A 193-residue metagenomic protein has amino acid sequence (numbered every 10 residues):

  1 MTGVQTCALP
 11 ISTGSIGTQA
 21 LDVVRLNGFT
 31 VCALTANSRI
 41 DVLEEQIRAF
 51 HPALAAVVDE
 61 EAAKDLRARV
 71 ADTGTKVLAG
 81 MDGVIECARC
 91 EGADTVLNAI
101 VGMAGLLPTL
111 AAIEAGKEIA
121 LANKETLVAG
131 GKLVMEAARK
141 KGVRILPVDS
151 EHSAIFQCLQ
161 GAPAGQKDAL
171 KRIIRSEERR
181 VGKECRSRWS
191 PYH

Functional and structural regions predicted by a protein language model:
T2-L9, G182-C185, P191-H193: Short, small-residue-biased leader/transition segments that mark boundaries at the very start of proteins
A8-A55: N-terminal Rossmann-like dinucleotide-binding module
T13, I47, V96, G116 (+1 more regions): Residue-level signal for inorganic ion chemistry
A36, V57, V77-G80, L97-N98 (+3 more regions): General beta-strand structural signal in soluble alpha/beta enzymes
H51-A53, T73-T75, A115-E118, K141-V143: A short helix->loop->beta-strand "cap" motif at the edges of active sites that frequently abuts
A79-A112: Beta-loop-alpha module in the N-terminal Rossmann-like domain of NAD(P)-dependent dehydrogenases, especially those
G92, L106, L110-A115, G131-R186: Rossmann-like NAD(P)H-binding beta-loop-alpha module
A99-I100, I113, K117-V128: ADP-ribose/adenylate-binding Rossmann-like module
